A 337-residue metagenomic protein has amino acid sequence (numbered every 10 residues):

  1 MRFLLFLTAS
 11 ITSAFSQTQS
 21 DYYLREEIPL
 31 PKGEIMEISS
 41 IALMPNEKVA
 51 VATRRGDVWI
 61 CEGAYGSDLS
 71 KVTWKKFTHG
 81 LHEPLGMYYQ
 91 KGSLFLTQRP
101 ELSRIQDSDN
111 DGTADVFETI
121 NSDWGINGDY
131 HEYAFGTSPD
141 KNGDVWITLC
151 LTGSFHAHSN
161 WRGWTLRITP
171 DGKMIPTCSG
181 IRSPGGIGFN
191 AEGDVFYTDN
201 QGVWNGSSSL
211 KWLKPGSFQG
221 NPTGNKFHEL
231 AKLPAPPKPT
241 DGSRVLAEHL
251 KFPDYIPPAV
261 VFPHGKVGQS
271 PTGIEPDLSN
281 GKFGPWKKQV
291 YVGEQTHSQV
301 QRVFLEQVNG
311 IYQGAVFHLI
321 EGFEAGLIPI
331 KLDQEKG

Functional and structural regions predicted by a protein language model:
M1-L7: Sec-dependent signal peptide recognition, specifically the positively charged N-region followed immediately by
T8-S16: Hydrophobic h-region of N-terminal signal peptides that target proteins for export in Gram-negative bacteria
Q17-G337: Beta-propeller domains with acidic blade repeats across secreted/periplasmic ectodomains and cytosolic WD/CNH propellers
